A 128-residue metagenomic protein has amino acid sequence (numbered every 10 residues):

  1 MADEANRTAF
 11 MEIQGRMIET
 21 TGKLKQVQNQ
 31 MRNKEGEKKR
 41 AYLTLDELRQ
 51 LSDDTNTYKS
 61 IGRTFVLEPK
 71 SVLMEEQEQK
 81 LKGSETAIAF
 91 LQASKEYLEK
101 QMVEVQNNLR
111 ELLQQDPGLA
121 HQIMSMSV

Functional and structural regions predicted by a protein language model:
M1-D3, K70, M124-V128: Extended, EK/Q-rich alpha-helical coiled-coil segments that serve as long dimerization/scaffolding arms in large
M1-K25: Short, charge-rich amphipathic alpha-helices with coiled-coil/heptad character
E19-E37: Charged, well-structured alpha/beta interaction segments
D46-M74: Short coil/loop "hinge" linkers that interrupt or connect long alpha-helical coiled-coils or helical hairpins
T64-A93: Mid-chain, well-packed structural core segment of small domains
A93-V128: Non-transmembrane, heptad-repeat alpha-helical coiled-coil rod segments that act as dimerization/spacing scaffolds
